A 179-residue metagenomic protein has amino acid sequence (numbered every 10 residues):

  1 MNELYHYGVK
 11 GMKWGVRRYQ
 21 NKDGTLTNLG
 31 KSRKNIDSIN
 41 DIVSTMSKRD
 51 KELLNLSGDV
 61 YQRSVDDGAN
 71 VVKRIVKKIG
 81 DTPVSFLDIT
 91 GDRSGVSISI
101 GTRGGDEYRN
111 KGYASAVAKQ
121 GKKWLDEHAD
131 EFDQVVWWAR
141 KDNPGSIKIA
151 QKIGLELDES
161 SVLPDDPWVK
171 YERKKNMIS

Functional and structural regions predicted by a protein language model:
N2-N21: Short acidic, low-complexity intrinsically disordered linear motifs used for protein-protein interactions
R49-S99: Acetyl-CoA-dependent GNAT
P83-S85, A114, E159: A structural microfeature
S99-Y113, A139-R140: A short, internal acetyl-CoA/4′-phosphopantetheine-binding micro-motif in the GNAT/acyltransferase core
N110-L125, K148, K152: Conserved acetyl-CoA-binding loop-helix of GNAT-fold acetyltransferases
E127-A139: Conserved GNAT acetyl-CoA-binding A-motif
V136-I147, D165: Conserved beta-strand-loop-alpha-helix junction that forms the acyl-donor binding cleft
W138, E156-K170: Conserved catalytic-core motifs of GNAT/GCN5-like acyltransferases
